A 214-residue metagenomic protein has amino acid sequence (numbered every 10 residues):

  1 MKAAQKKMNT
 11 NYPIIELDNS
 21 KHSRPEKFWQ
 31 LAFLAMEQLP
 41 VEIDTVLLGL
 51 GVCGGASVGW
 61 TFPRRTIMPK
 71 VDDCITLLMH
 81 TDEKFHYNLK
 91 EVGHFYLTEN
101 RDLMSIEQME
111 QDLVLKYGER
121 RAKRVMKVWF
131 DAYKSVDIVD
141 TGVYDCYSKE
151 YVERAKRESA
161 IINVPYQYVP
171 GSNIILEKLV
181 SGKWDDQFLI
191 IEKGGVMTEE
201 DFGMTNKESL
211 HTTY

Functional and structural regions predicted by a protein language model:
M1, K21-H22, V46-V58, D73 (+3 more regions): Gly/Ser/Thr-rich loops at beta-strand to alpha-helix junctions that form or flank small-molecule/cofactor-binding
M1-M8: N-terminal basic/disordered segments at the start of proteins
T10-F28, Y168-S172: A short beta-strand-loop structural module common to alpha/beta enzyme folds
P25-Q38: Glycine-rich, highly charged phosphate/nucleotide-binding loops
M36-L39, F85-R101, D186-G195: A polyampholytic, Gly/Pro-enriched intrinsically disordered region
R64-Q108: Long, charge-dense
V92-E158: Active-site rim beta-loop-alpha module in soluble metabolic enzymes
Y168-Y214: C-terminal accessory domains and tails appended to enzymatic cores
